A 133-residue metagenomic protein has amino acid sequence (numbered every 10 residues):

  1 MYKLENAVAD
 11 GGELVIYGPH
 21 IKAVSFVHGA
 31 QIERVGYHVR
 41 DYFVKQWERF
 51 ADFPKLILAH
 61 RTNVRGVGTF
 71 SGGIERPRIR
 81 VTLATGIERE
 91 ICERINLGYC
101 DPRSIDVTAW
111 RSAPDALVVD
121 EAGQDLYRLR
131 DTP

Functional and structural regions predicted by a protein language model:
M1-T82: C-terminal catalytic subdomain
G72-P133: Extended hydrophobic packing segments that form well-structured cores
